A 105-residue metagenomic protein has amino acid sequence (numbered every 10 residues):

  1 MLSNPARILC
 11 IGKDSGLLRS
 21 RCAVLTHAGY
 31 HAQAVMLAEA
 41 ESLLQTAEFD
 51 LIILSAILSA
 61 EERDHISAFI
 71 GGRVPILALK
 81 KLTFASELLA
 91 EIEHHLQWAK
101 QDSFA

Functional and structural regions predicted by a protein language model:
P5-S15, R21, I52: Conserved acidic segment of CheY-like receiver
I11-S15, L37, L54-L58, K81-L82: Structural motif
S15-Q33, H65: Two-component/phosphorelay signaling modules centered on CheY-like receiver
V35-L51, A90: Acidic, metal-coordinating helix/loop segments flanking the phosphotransfer/catalytic sites of two-component signaling
Q45-A47, A68-L77: Conserved phosphotransfer cores of two-component systems
L54-I70: Conserved phosphotransfer microenvironments
E87-A105: Receiver (REC) domain switch/output surface
